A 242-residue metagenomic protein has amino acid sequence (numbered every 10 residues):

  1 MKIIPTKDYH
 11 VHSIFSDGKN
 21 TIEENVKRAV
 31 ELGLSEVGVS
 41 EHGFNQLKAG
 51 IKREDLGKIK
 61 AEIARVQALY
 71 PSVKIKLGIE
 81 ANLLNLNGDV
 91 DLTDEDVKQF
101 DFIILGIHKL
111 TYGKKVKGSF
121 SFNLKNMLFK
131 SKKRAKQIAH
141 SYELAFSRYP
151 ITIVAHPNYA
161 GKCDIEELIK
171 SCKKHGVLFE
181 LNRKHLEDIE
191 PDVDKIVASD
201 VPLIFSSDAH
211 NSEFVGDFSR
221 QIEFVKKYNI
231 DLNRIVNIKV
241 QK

Functional and structural regions predicted by a protein language model:
M1-S13, I22, L92-E95, E143-I151 (+1 more regions): Charged catalytic cores and adjacent phosphate/nucleic-acid-binding surfaces used for phosphate/nucleic-acid chemistry
D8-Y9, F15-K27, S40, A61: N-terminal pre-domain/capping segments
H10, A29, E41, I75 (+5 more regions): Divalent metal-coordination and catalytic microenvironments
D17-N20, K48-R53, V215-D217: Short, solvent-exposed loop/turn segments at secondary-structure boundaries
R28-L34: A short, Lys/Arg-enriched amphipathic alpha-helix followed by its capping loop at the start of a domain
S35-E36, S40, T152: Short acidic/polar active-site loop segments enriched in Thr and Asp
H42-G43, E80, H108, K184 (+1 more regions): Short, ordered loop/turn segments at secondary-structure junctions
A49-K174, K226, R234: Extended substrate/RNA-proximal surfaces in nucleic-acid metabolism proteins
